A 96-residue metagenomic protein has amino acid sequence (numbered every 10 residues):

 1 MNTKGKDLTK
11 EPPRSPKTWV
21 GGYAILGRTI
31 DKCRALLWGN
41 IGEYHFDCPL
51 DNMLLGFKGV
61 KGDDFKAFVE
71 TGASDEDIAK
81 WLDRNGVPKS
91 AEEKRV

Functional and structural regions predicted by a protein language model:
N2-I41, K94: Polar/charged low-complexity regulatory segments
S15-L26, D47, K58, T71 (+1 more regions): Intrinsic-disorder-associated interaction segments
I41-L82: Amphipathic alpha-helical packing elements
D75-S90, R95: Charged interaction scaffolds used for protein-protein
